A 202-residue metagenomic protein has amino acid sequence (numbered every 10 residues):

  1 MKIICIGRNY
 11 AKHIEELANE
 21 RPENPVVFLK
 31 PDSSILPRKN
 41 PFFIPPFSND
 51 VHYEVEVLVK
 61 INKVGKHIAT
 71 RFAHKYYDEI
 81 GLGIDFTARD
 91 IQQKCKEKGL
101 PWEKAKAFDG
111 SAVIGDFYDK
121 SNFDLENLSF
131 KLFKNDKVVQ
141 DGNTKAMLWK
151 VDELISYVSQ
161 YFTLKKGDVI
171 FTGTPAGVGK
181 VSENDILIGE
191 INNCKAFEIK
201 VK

Functional and structural regions predicted by a protein language model:
M1-Y161, K165, V169, G177-K202: Catalytic-core "active-site belt" of small-molecule-metabolizing enzymes, emphasizing His/Asp/Glu-rich regions
